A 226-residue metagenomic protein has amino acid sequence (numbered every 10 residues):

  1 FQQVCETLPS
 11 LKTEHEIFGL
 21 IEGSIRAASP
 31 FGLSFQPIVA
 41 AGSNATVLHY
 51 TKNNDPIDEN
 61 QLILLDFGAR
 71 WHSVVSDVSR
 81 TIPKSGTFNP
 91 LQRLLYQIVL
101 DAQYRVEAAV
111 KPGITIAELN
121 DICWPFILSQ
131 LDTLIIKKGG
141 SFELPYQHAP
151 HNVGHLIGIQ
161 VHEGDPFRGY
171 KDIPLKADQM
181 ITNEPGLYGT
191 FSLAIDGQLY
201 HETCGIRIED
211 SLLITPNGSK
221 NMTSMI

Functional and structural regions predicted by a protein language model:
F1-I226: Active-site neighborhoods and metal-handling regions in enzymes and metal-associated proteins
